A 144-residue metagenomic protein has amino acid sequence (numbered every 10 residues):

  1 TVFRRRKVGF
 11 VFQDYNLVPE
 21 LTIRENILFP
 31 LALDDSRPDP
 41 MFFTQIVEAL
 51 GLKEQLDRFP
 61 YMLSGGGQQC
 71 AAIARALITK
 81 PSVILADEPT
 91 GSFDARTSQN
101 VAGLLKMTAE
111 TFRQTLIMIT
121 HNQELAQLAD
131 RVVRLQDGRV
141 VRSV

Functional and structural regions predicted by a protein language model:
T1-L128, V132: ABC family nucleotide-binding domain
V132-V144: H-loop (His-switch) and adjacent beta-strand-loop-beta switch element of ABC-type ATPase nucleotide-binding domains
